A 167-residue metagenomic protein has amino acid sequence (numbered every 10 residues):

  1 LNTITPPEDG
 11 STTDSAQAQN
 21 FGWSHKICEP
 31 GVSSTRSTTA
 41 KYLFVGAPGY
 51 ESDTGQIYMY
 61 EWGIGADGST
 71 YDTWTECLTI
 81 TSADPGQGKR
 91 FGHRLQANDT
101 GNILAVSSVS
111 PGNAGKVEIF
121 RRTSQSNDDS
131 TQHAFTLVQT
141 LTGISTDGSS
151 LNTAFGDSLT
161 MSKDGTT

Functional and structural regions predicted by a protein language model:
L1-T167: Conserved beta-strand/short-helix segments that make up beta-rich extracellular adhesion/recognition modules
